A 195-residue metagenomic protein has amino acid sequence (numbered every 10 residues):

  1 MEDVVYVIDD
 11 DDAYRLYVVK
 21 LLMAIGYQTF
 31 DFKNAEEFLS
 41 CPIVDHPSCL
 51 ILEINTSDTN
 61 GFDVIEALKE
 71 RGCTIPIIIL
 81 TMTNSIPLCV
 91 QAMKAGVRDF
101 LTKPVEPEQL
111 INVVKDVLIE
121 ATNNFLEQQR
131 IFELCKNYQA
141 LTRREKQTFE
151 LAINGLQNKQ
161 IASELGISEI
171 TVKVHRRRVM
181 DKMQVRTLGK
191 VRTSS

Functional and structural regions predicted by a protein language model:
E2-A13, V18-L22, A35, L50-E53: Conserved acidic segment of CheY-like receiver
D31-C49: Acidic, metal-coordinating helix/loop segments flanking the phosphotransfer/catalytic sites of two-component signaling
K33-N34, N60-D63: Acidic catalytic/metal-coordinating carboxylates
E53-I54, T81: Active-site residues of response regulator receiver
F62-T74, Q91: Short amphipathic alpha-helix used as the core "switch/output" element in two-component signaling
S85-P87, V105-V114, Q160, E164: C-terminal output helix
M180-S195: Basic, Lys/Arg-enriched C-terminal extension of HTH/homeodomain DNA-binding domains
